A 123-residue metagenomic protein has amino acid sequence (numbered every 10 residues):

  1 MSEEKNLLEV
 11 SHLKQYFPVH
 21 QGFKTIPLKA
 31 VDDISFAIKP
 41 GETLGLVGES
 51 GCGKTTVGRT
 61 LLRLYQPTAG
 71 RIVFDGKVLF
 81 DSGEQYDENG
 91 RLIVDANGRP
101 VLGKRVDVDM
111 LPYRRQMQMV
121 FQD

Functional and structural regions predicted by a protein language model:
M1-D123: ABC transporter nucleotide-binding domains
